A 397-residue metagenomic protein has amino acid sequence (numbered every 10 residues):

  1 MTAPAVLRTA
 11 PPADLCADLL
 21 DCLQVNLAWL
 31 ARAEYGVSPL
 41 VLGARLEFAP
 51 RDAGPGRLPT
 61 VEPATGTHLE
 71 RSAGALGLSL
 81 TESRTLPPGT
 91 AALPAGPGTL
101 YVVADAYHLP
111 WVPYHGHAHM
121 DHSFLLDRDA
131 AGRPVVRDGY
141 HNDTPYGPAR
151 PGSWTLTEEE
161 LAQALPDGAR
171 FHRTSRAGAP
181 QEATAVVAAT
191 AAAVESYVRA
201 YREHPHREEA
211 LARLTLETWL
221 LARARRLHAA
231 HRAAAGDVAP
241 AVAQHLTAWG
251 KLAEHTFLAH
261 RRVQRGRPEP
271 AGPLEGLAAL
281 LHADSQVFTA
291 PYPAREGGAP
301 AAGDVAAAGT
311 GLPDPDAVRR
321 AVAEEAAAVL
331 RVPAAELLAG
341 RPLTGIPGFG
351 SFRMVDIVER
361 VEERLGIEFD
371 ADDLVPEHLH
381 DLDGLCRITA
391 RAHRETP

Functional and structural regions predicted by a protein language model:
M1-D14, Y292-P315, R394-P397: Actinobacteria-biased recognition of intrinsically disordered, low-complexity terminal regions
T2-P166: Conserved active-site-adjacent core of cysteine acyl-enzyme catalytic domains
A131-A234: Noncatalytic regulatory segments and standalone regulatory/sensor domains
R232-A307: Charged, long alpha-helical assembly modules
A308-E336, R364, R387-P397: Thiotemplate assembly-line natural product biosynthesis machinery
P313, L338-F352, D372-D381: Glycine-rich loop motifs involved in handling phospho/adenylate chemistry
M354-H378: Phosphopantetheinylated carrier protein domains
